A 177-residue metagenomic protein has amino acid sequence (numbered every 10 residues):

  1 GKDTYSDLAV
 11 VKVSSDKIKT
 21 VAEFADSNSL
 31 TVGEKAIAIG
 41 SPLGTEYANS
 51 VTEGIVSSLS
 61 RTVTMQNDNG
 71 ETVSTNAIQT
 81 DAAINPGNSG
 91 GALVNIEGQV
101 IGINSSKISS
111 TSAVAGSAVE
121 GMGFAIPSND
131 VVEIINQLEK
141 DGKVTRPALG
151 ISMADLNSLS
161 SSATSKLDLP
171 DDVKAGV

Functional and structural regions predicted by a protein language model:
G1-K174: Serine-dependent protease modules
